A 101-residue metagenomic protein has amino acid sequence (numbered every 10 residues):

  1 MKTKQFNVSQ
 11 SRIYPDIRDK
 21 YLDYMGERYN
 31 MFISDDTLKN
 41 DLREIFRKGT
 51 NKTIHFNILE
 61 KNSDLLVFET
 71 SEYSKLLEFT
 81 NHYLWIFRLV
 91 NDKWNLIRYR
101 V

Functional and structural regions predicted by a protein language model:
M1-L66: Flexible low-complexity loop/turn motifs enriched in small/helix-breaking residues
N51-I54, E69, E78-L84, V101: Short, surface-exposed coil-to-beta transition loops
N62-E72, N81, F87: A short hydrophobic beta-strand element
S74-L76: Short, surface-exposed beta-strand-loop junctions and turns on beta-sheet-rich folds
Y83-V101: Short beta-strand edge/turn micro-motifs at domain boundaries
